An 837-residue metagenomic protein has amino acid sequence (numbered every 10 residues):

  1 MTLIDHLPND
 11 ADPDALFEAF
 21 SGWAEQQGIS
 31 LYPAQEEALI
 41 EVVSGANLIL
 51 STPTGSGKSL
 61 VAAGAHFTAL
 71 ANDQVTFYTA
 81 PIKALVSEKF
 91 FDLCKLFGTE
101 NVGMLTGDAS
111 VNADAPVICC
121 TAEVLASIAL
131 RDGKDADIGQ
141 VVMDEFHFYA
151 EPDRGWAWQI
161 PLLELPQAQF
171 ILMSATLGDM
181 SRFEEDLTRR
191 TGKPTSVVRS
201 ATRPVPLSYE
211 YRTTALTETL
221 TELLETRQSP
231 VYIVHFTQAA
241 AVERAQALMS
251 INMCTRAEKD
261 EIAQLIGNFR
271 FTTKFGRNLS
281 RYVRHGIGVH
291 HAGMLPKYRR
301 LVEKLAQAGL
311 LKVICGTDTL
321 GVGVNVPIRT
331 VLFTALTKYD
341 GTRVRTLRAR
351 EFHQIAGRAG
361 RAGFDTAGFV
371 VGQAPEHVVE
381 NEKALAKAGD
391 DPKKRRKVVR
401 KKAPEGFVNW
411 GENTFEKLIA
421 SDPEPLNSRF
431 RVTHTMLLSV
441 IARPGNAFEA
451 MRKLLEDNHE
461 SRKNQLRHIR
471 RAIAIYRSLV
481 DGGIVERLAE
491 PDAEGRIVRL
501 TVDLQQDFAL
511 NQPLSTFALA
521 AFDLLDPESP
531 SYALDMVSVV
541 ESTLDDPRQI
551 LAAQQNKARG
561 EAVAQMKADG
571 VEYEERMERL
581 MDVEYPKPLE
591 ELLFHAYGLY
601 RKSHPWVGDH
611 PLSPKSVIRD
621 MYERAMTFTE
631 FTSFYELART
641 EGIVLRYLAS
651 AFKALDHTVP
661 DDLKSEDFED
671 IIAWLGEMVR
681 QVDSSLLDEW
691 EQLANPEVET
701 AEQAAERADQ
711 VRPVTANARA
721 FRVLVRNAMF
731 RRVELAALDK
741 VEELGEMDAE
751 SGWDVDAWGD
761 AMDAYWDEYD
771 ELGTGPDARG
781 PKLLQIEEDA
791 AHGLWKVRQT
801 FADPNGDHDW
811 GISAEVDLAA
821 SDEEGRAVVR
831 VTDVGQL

Functional and structural regions predicted by a protein language model:
M1-I40, S44-L48, T255-R284: Helicase-associated low-complexity/disordered flanking segments
S21-W23, I29-V205, R212, P230-H235 (+1 more regions): Conserved P-loop/Walker A NTP-binding site and adjacent catalytic elements of P-loop NTPases
F77-T79, S87, C94-G103, Q238-V313 (+1 more regions): Conserved C-terminal RecA-like helicase domain
D114-L130, H285-P296, L305-N325: Conserved two-lobed SF2 helicase motor
R212-F236, E243, R300-A308: Conserved interdomain hinge at the start of the Helicase C-terminal
G288, Q307-A308, K393-K394, V398-R798: Non-catalytic terminal extensions of ATP-dependent helicases
T330-F333, T337-Y339, R345-A386: Conserved segment of the helicase C-terminal RecA-like domain
A802-L837: Compact beta-sheet-dominated globular domain cores
